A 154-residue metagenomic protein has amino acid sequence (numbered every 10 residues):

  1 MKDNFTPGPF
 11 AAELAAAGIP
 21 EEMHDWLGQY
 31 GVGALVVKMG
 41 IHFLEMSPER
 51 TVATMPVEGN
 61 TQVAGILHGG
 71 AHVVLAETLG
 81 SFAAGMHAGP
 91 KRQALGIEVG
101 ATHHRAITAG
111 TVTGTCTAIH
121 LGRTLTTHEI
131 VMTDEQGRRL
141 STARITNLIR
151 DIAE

Functional and structural regions predicted by a protein language model:
M1-E154: Terminal targeting signals and extreme-terminal segments of soluble enzymes
